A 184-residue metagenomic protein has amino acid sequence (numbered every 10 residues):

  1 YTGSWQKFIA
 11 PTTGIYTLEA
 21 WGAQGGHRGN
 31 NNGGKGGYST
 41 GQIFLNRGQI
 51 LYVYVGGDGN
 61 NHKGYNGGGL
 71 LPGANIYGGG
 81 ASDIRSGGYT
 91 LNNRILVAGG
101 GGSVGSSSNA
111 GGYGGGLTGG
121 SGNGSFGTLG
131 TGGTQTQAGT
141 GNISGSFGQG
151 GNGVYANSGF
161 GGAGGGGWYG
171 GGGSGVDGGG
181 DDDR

Functional and structural regions predicted by a protein language model:
Y1-F8: Non-catalytic, beta-strand-enriched accessory regions in extracellular/secretory proteins and membrane protein
A10-T17, N46-I50: Extended extracellular/luminal ectodomain segments enriched in beta-structured repeat modules
I15-N30: Calcium-regulated, polybasic anionic-phospholipid
G33-T131: Secretome/extracellular-domain signature
G133-G162, G166-S174: Extracellular trypsin-like serine protease catalytic domains
G172-R184: C-terminal subregion of chymotrypsin/trypsin-like serine protease catalytic domains
